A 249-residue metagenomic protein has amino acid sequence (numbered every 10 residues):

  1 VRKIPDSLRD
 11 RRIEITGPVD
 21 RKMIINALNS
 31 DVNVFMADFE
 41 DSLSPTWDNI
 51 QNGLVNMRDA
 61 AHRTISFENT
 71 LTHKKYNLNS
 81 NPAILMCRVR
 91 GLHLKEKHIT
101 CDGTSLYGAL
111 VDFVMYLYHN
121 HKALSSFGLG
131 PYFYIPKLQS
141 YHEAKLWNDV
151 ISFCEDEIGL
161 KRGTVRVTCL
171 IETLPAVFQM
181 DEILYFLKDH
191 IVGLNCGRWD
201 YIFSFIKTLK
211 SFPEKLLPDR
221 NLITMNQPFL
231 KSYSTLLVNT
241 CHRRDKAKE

Functional and structural regions predicted by a protein language model:
V1, P5, I15-V19, N26 (+2 more regions): Conserved alpha/beta-domain cores
D20, L28, S44: Gly/serine-rich nucleotide phosphate-binding loop at the start of the catalytic core of nucleotide/ADP-ribose-handling
D31-N33: Active-site-proximal glycine-rich helix-loop-beta segment
M36-N52, I135-L138: Glycine-rich, proline-tolerant flexible connector loops at the mouths of alpha/beta enzymes
F39, L43, A61-I65, I158: A generic secondary-structure signal for well-formed alpha-helical elements
W47, Q51-T64: Active-site-surrounding "flap" and adjacent substrate/cofactor-binding loops of secreted or lumenal enzymes, prototyped
